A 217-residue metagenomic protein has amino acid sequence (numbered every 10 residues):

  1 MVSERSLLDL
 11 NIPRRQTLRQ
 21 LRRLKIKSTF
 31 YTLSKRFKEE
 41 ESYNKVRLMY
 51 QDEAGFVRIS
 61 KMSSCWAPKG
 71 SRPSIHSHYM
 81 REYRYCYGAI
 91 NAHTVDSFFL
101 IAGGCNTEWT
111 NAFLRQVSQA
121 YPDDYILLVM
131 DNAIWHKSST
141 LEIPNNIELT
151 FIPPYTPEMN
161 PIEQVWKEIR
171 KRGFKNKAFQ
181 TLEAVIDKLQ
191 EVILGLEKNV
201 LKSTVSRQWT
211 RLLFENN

Functional and structural regions predicted by a protein language model:
M1-N217: Short functional hotspots at interaction and active-site rims
